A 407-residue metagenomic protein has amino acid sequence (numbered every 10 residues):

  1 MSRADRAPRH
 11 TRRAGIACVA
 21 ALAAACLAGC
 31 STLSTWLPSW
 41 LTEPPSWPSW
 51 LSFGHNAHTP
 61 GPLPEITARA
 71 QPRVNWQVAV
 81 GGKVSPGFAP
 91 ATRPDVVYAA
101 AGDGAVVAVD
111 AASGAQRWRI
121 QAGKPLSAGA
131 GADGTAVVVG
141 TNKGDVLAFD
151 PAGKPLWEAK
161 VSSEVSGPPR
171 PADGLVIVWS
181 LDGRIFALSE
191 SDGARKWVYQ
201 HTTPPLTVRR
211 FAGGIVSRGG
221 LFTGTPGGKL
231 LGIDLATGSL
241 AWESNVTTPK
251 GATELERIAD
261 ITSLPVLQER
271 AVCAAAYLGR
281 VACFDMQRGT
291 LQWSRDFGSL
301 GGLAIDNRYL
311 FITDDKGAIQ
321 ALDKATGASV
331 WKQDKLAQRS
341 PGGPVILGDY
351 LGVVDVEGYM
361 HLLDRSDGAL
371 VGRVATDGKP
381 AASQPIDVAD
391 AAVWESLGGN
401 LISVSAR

Functional and structural regions predicted by a protein language model:
R3-C18: Bacterial N-terminal signal peptides that target proteins for export
C26-G29: C-terminal motif of bacterial Sec signal peptides marking the signal peptidase cleavage site
L33-W47, G54-H58, R69-A91, W118-D133 (+7 more regions): Extracytoplasmic beta-rich repeat domains
V96-A99, V137-V139, V176-V178, F186 (+5 more regions): Conserved beta-propeller blade signature
A101-G102, T141, S180-L181, T225-P226 (+4 more regions): Structural signature of WD-repeat beta-propellers
D110-S113, D150-K154, S189-G193, L235-G238 (+4 more regions): Short loop/turn segments that connect beta-strands within beta-propeller blades
Y309-A321, A328-L362: Loop/turn-rich, solvent-exposed surfaces of beta-rich toroidal or solenoidal domains
